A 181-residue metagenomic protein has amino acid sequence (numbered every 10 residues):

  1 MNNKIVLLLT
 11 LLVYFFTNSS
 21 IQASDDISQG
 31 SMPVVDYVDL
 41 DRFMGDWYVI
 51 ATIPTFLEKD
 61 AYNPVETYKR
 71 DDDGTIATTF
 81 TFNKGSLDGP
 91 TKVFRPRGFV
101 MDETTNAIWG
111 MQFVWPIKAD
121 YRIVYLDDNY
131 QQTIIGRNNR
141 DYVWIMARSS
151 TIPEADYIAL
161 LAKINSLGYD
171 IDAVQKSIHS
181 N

Functional and structural regions predicted by a protein language model:
N2, T10, Y14, N18-N181: A beta-rich soluble binding module of mature secreted/lumenal proteins
